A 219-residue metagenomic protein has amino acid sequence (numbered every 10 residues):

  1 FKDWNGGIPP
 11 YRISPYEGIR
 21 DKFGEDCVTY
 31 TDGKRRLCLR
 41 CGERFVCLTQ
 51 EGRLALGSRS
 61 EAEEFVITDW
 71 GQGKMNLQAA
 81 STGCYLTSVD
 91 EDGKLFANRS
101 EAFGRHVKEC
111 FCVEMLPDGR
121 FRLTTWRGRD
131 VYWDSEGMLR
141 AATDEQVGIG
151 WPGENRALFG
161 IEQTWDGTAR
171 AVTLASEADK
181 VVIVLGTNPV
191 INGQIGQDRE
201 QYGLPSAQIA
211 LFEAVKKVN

Functional and structural regions predicted by a protein language model:
F1-N219: C-terminal non-catalytic regions of proteins with extracellular/luminal or membrane-system context
